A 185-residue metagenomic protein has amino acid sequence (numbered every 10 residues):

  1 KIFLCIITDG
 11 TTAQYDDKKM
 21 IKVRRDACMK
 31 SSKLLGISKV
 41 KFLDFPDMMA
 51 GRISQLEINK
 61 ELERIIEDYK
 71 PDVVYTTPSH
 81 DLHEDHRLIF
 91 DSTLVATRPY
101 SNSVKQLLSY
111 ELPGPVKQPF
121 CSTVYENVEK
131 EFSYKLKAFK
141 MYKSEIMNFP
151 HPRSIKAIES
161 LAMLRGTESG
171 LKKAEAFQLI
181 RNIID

Functional and structural regions predicted by a protein language model:
K1-Y69, R98-P99, Q178: Active-site rim/loop-helix segments in enzyme catalytic domains that contact anionic ligands
I7, P78-S79, E111-P113: Histidine-centered beta-alpha loop that forms part of the nucleotide-sugar donor binding/catalytic region in diverse
T8, C28, V40, V74 (+4 more regions): Divalent metal-coordination and catalytic microenvironments
T11-Q14, D81-E84, P115, E145: Active-site environment of divalent metal-dependent phosphoester hydrolases
Y15-K18, S54, R87-L88, Q118-T123 (+1 more regions): Short aromatic-enriched loop/helix-cap "lid" or pocket-rim segments at secondary-structure transitions that line
K33-L35, V73, V104-D185: The feature marks non-catalytic terminal segments
N59, F90-T93, L136, I155: Hydrophobic, well-ordered secondary-structure segments
E61-L108: Active-site adenylate/phosphate-handling loop in enzymes that bind or generate adenylated species
